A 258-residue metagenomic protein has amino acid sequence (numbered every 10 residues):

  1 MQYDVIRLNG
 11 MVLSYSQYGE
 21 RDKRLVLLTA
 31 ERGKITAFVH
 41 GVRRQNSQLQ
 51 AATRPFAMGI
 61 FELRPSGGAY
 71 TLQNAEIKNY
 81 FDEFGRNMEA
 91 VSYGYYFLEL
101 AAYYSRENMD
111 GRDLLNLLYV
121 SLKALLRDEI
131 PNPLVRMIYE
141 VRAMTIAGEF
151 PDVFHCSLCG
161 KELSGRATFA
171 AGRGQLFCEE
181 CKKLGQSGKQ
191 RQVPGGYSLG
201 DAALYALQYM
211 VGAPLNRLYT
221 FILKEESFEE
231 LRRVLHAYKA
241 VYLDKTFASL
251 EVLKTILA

Functional and structural regions predicted by a protein language model:
M1-A258: Non-catalytic alpha-helical scaffolds and adjoining flexible linkers that form interface surfaces for assembly
